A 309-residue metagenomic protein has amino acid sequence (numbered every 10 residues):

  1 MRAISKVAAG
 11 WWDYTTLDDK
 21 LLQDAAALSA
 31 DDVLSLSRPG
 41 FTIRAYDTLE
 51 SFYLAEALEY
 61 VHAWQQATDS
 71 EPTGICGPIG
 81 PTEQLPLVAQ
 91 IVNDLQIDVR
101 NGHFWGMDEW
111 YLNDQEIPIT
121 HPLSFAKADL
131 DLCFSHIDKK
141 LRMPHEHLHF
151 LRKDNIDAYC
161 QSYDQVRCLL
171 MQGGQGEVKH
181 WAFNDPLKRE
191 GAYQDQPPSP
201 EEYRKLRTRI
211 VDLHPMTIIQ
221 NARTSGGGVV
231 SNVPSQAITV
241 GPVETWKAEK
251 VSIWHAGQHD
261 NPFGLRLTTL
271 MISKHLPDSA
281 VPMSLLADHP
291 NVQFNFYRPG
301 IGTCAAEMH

Functional and structural regions predicted by a protein language model:
R2-T16, S35-F41, A45-T48, E56 (+1 more regions): ATP/nucleoside-binding phosphotransfer catalytic cores, i.e., glycine-rich phosphate-binding loops
L22-R44, I97-Q172, N232, F296: Ligand-binding beta-strand-loop-alpha-helix segment within the catalytic cores of soluble metabolic enzymes
A57-E71, T245-W246: Glycine-rich phosphate/diphosphate-binding loops that line cofactor/substrate pockets in enzymes
L58, L151-P197: ATP/pyrophosphate-binding catalytic subdomain of soluble kinases
Q66-Q96: Glycine-rich N-terminal segment of FAD-binding domains in flavoprotein oxidoreductases, spanning the beta-loop-helix
I75-L85, G174-H180, Q258-D260: Gly/Ser/Thr-rich loops at beta-strand to alpha-helix junctions that form or flank small-molecule/cofactor-binding
V88-V99, H121, P186-D195: A glycine- and small-aliphatic-rich helix-loop capping segment at beta-alpha/alpha-beta transitions that lines
A182-P234: Class I SAM-dependent methyltransferase SAM-binding "motif I" and its flanking Rossmann-like core
